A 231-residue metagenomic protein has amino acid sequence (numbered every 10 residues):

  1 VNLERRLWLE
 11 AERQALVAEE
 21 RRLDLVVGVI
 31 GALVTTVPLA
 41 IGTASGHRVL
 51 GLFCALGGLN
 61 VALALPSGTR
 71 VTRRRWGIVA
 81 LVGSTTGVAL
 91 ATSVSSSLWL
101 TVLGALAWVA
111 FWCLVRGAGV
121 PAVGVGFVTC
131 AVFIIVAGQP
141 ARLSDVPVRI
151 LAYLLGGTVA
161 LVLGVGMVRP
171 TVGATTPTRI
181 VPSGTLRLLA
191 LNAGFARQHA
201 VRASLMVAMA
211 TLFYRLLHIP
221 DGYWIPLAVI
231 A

Functional and structural regions predicted by a protein language model:
V1-A131, I135-A231: Alpha-helical transmembrane segments and their membrane-interface boundaries that form or gate the permeation pathway
